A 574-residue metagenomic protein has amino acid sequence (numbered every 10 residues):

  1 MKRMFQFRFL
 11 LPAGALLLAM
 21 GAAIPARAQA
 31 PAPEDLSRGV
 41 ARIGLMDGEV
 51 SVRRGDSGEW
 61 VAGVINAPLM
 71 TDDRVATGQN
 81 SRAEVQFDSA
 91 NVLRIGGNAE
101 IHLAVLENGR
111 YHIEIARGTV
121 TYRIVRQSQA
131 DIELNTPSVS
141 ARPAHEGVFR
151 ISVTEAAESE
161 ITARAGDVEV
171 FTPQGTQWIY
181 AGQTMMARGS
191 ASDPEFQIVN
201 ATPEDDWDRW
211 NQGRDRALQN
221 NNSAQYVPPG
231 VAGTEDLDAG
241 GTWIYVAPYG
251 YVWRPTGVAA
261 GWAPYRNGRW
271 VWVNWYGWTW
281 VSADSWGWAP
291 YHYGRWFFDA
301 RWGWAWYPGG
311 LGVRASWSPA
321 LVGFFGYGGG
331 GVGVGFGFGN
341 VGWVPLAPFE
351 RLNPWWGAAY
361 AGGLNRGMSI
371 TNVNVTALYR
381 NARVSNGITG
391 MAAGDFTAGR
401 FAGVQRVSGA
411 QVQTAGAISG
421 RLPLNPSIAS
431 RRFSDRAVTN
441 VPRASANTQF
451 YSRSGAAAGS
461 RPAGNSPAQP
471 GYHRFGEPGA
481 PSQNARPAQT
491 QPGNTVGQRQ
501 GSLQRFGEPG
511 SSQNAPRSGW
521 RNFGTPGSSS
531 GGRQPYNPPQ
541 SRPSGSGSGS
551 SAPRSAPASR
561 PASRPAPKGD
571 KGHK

Functional and structural regions predicted by a protein language model:
K2, A28-A30, K571-K574: Short, intrinsically disordered, low-complexity terminal/loop segments
K2-A13: Bacterial N-terminal signal peptides that target proteins for export
F7-F9, A28, P543: Hydrophobic alpha-helical segments, especially transmembrane helices and their immediate juxtamembrane helical caps
P12-G21: Bacterial N-terminal signal peptides
A23-P25: Juxtamembrane cytosolic interface motif at the C-terminal end of transmembrane helices
A28-E169, P173-T176, Y180-T184, N211-R214 (+1 more regions): Flexible, surface-exposed loop/linker segments and immediately adjacent secondary-structure boundaries
M186-K574: Low-complexity, repeat-rich tail regions
